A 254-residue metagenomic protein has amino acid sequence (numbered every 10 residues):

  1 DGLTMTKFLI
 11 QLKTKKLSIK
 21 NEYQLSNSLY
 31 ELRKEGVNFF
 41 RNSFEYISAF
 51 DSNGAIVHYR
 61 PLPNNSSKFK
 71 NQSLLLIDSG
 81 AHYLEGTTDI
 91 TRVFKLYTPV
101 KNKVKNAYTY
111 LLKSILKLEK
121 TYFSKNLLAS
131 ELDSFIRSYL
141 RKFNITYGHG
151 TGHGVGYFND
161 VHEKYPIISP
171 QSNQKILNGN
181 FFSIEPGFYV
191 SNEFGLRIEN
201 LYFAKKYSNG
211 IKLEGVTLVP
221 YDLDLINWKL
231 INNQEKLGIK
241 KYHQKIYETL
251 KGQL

Functional and structural regions predicted by a protein language model:
D1-L254: Active-site neighborhoods and metal-handling regions in enzymes and metal-associated proteins
